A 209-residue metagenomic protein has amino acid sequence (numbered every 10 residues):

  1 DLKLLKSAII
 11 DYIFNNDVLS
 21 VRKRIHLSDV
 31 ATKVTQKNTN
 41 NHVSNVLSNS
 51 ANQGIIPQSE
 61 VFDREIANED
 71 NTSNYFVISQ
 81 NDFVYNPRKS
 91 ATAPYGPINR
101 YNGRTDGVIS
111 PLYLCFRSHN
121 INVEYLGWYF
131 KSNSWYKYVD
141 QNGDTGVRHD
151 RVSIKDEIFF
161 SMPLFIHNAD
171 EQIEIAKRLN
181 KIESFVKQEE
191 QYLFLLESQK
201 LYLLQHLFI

Functional and structural regions predicted by a protein language model:
D1, L5-N16, P163-H167, E171-L196 (+1 more regions): A structural feature that tracks compact, well-ordered secondary-structure segments with a strong bias toward
L4-A8, Y12-N40, A169: Non-catalytic DNA-recognition/assembly elements of restriction-modification systems
I13, A31-V34, A51, F130 (+1 more regions): Hydrophobic aliphatic residues
S28-T39, V43, L47-F83: Sequence-specific dsDNA recognition surfaces
D29, Y125-W128, Y138, S161 (+1 more regions): Short, solvent-exposed alpha-helical surface patches in well-structured domains
F76-Q80, V84-W135, R148: A short beta-sheet element
D106-L112, D144-D170: A short glycine-rich beta-alpha junction/loop motif
